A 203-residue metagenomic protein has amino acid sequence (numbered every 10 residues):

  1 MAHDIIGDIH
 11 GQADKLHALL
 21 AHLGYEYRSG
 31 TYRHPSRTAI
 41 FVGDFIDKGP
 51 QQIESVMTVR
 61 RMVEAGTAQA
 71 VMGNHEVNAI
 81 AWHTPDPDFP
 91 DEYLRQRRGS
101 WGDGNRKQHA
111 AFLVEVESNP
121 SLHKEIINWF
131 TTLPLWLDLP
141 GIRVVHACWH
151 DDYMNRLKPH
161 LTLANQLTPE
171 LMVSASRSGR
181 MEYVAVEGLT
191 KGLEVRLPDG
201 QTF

Functional and structural regions predicted by a protein language model:
M1-T58: N-terminal active-site segment of His-dependent metallophosphoesterases
Q52-V56, R61-L197, Q201: Active-site neighborhood of divalent metal-dependent phosphoester bond hydrolases
